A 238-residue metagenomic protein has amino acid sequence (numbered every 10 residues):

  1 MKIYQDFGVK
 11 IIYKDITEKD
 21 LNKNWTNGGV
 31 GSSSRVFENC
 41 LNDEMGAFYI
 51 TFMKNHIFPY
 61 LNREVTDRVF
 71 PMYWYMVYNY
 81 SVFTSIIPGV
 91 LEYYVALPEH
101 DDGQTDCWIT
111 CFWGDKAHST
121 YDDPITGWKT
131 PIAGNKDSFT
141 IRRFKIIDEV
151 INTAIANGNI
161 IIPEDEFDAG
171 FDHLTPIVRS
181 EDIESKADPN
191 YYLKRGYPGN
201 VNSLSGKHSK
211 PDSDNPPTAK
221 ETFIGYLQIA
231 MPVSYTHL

Functional and structural regions predicted by a protein language model:
M1-M45: Non-catalytic architectural context of zinc metalloproteases
T26-G31, V77-N79, I109-D115: Short loop/turn segments at strand-loop or loop-helix junctions that form parts of catalytic or ligand-binding pockets
C40-F48, D137-I141: Soluble non-cytosolic domains of exported or imported proteins
D43-C107: Auxiliary, metal-adjacent structural segments of Zn-dependent hydrolase domains
W108-A169: Active-site recognition of the HExxH zinc-binding catalytic motif
G158, I162-V233: Post-HExxH zinc-binding segment in Zn-dependent metallohydrolases
T236-H237: Conserved small/polar residues in nucleotide/adenosyl-binding loops
